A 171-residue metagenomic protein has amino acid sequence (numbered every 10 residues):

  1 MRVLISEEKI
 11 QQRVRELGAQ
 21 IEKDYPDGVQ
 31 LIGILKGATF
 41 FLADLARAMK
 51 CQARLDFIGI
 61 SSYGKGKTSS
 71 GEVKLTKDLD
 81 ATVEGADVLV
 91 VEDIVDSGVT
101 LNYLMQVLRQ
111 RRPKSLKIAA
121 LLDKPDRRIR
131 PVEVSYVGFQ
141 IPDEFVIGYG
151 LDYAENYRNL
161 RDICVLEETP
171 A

Functional and structural regions predicted by a protein language model:
M1-A171: PRPP-associated nucleotide enzymes
